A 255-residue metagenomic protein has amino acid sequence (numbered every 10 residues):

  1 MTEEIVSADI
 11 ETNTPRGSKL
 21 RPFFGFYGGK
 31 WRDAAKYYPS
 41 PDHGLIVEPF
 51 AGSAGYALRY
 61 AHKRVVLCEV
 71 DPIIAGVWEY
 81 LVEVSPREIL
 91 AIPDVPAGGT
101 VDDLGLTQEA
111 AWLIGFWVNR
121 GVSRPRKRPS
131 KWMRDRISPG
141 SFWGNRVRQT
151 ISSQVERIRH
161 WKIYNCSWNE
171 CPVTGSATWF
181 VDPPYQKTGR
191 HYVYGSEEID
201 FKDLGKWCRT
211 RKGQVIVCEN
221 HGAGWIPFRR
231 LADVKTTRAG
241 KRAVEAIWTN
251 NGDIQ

Functional and structural regions predicted by a protein language model:
M1-Y60: S-adenosyl-L-methionine
S7, K63-I163, N169: Class I S-adenosyl-L-methionine-dependent methyltransferase module
A34-P39, S152, F201-C208: Short amphipathic alpha-helical segments and helix-helix/interface helices
V47, H62-C68, S176-W179, G224-T237: Active-site regions of enzymes building and remodeling cell-envelope glycoconjugates
F50-G55, Q149-T150, V217-A223: Short, polar loop motifs at secondary-structure junctions
A51, P72, E170, Y185 (+1 more regions): Short, glycine/acidic-enriched loop or turn micro-motifs at the edges of active sites
K162-E197: Active-site segment flanking the S-adenosylmethionine/decSAM binding pocket in AdoMet-dependent transferases
V193-Q255: Long, positively charged, glycine-interspersed low-complexity recognition regions
